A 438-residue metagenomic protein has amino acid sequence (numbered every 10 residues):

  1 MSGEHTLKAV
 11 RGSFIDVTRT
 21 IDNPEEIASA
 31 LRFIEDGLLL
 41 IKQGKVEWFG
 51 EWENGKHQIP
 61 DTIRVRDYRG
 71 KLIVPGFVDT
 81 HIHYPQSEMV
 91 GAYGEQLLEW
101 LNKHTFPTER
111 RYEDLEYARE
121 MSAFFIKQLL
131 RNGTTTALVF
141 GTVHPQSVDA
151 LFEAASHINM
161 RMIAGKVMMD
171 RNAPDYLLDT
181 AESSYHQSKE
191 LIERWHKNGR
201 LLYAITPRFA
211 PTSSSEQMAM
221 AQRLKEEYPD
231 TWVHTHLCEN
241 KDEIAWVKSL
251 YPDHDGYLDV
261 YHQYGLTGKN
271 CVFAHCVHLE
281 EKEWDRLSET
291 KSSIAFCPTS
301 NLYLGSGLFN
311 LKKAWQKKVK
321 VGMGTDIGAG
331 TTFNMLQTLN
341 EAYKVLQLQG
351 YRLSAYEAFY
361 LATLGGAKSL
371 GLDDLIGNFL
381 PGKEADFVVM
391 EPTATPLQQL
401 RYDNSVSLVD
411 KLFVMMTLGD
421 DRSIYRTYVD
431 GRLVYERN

Functional and structural regions predicted by a protein language model:
M1-P60, R69-L72: N-terminal metal-binding scaffold of metallo-dependent hydrolase/deaminase domains
S2-G12, H57-W100, A123, L130-R131: Replace "His-x-His-based motif
N23-I27, E384-N438: C-terminal cap of metal-dependent C-N hydrolases
L39, G44, G70, H81 (+15 more regions): Divalent metal-coordination and catalytic microenvironments
E88-A118, K166, R171-A181, N240-G268 (+3 more regions): Active-site gating loops and adjacent loop-to-helix segments of metal-dependent hydrolytic enzymes
V90-M160, S184-K197: Alpha-helical scaffold segments that flank or form the walls of functional sites
Q146-C276: Metal-coordinating catalytic core of metallo-dependent amide/deamination hydrolases
Q263-N270, L311-L400: His/Asp/Glu-enriched, well-ordered alpha-helical/loop segment that forms or immediately abuts the divalent-metal
